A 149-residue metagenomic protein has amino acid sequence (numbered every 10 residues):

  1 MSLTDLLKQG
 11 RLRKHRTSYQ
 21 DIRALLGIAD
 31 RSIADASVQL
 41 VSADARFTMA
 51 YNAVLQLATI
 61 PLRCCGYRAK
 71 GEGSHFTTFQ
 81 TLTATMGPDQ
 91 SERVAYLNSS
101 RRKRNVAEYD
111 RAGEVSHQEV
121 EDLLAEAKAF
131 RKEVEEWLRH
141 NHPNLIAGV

Functional and structural regions predicted by a protein language model:
M1-V149: Terminal alpha-helical segments
